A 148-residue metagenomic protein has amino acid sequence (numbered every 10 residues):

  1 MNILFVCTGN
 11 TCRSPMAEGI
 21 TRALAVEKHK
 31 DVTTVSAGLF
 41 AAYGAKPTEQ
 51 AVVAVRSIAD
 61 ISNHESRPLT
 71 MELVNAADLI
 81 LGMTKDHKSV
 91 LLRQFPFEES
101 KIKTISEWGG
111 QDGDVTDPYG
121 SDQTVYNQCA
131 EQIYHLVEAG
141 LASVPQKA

Functional and structural regions predicted by a protein language model:
M1-A77, A142-A148: Conserved active-site segments centered on acidic
R13, G82-M83: Small/polar loops that bind or transfer phosphate-bearing groups
A23, S36, S57, M83 (+2 more regions): Generic detector of well-ordered secondary structure
L79, K85-A148: Phosphate-binding/catalytic loops
